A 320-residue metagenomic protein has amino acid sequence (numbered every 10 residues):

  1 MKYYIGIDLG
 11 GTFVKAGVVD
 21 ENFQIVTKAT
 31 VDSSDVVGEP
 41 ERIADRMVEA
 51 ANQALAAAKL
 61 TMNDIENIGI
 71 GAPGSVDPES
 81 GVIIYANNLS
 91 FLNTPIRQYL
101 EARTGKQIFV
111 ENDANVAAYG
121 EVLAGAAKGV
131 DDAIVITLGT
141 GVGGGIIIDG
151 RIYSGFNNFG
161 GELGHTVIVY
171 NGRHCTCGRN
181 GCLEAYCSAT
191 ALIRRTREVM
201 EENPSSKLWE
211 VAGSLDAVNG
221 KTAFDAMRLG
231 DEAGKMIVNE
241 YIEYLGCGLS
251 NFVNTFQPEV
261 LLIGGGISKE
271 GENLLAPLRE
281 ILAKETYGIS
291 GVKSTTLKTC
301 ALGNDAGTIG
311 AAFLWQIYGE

Functional and structural regions predicted by a protein language model:
M1-N67, D77-S80, Q98-K106, L123-V130 (+3 more regions): ATP-binding/phosphotransfer module of carbohydrate and carboxylate kinases, centering on a glycine-rich
D8, G69-P73, E111, V135-G141 (+2 more regions): Short beta-strand segments
A29-V31, N87, F156: Short hydrophobic alpha-helix segments
D32-D35, F91, F159-E162: A short acidic/small-residue loop/turn micro-motif
V82-L92: A charged helix-plus-loop insertion that forms the helical arch/lid used to bind and gate nucleic-acid substrates
E111-G125: Conserved PLP phosphate-binding loop immediately N-terminal to the Schiff-base lysine helix in PLP-dependent enzymes
V116, T140-G143, L163, Y170: Conserved A3 ("GATE") glycine/threonine-rich loop of ANL adenylate-forming enzymes
I146-E162: Short, charged low-complexity linear segments at domain edges
